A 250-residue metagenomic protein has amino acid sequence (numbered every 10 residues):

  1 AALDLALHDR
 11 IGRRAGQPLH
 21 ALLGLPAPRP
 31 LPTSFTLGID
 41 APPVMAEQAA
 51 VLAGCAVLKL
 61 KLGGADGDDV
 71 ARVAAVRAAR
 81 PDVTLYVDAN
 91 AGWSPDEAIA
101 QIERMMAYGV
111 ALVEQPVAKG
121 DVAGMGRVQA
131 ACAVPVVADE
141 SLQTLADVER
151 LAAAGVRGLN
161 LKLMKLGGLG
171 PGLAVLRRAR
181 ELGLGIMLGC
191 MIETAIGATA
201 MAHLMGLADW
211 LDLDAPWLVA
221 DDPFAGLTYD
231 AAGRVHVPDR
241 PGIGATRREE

Functional and structural regions predicted by a protein language model:
A1-L85, G92-I99, E103-A107, A131 (+1 more regions): N-terminal capping/lid subdomain adjacent to the active-site entrance of alpha/beta enzymes
L3, G16, L58, D88 (+6 more regions): Conserved, mostly hydrophobic/aromatic
H8, H20-A27, T33, Q48-V51 (+8 more regions): Amphipathic, alpha-helical segments enriched in basic
P18-L22, L112-P116, G189-M191: Flexible, glycine/charged-enriched surface loops at secondary-structure junctions
L31-L37, A56-L60, L85-A89, V113-E114 (+4 more regions): Hydrophobic faces of well-ordered beta-strands that scaffold small-molecule active sites in alpha/beta enzyme cores
G63-L85, A89-L159, M164-K165: Glycine/proline-rich, positively charged, aromatic-decorated active-site loop/lid region on the catalytic face
G109, G120-P135, L142-R234, P241: Shared catalytic-loop signature of beta/alpha-barrel
